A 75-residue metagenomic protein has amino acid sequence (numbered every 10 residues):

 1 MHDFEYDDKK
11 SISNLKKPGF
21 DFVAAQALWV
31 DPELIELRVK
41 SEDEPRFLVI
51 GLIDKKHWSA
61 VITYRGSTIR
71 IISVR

Functional and structural regions predicted by a protein language model:
M1-R75: Ribonuclease/tRNase effector modules and their secretory precursors
